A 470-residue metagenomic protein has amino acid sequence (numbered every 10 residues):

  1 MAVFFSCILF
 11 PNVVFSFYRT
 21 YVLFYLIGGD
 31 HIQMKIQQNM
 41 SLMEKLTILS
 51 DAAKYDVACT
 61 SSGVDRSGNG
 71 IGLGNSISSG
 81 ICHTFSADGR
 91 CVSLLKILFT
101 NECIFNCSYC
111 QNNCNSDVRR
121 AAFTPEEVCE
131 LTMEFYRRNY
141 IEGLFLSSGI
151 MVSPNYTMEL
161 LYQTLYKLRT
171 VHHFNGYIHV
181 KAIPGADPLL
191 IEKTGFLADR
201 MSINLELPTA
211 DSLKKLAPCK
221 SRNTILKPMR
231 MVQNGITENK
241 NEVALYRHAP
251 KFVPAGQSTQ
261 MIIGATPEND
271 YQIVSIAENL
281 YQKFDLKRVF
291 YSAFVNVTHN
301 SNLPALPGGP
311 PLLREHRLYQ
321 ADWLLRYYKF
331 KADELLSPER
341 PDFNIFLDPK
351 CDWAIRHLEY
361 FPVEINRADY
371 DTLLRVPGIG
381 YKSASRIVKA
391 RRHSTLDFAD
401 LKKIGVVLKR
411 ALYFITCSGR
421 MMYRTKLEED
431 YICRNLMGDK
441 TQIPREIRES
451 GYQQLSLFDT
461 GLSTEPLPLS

Functional and structural regions predicted by a protein language model:
A2-E102, V407, I415, Y423-S470: Flexible, acidic/Gly-rich N-terminal and inter-domain linker regions that tether and position cofactor-handling modules
C7, I97-E126: Canonical Radical SAM [4Fe-4S] cluster-binding loop centered on the CxxxCxxC motif and its immediate flanking residues
C114-L144: Conserved alpha-helical substructure of the radical SAM core
C129, V152-L335: Conserved AdoMet/S-adenosylmethionine-binding subsite of the radical SAM
P304-T372, Y413-R434, D439: Long, highly charged, low-complexity intrinsically disordered interaction regions that mediate electrostatic DNA/RNA
A390-R391: Residue-level signature of tetratricopeptide-repeat
D400-C417: Extracellular LysM carbohydrate-binding repeats and other cell-envelope/extracellular binding modules
